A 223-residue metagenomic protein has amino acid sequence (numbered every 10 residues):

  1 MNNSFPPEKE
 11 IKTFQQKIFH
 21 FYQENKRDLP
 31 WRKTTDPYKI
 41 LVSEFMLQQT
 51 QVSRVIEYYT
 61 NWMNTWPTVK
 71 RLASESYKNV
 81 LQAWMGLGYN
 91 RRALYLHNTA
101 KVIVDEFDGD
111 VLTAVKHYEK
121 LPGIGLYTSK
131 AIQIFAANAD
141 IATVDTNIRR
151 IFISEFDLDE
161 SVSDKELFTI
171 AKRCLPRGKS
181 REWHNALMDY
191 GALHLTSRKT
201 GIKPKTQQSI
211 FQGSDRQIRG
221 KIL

Functional and structural regions predicted by a protein language model:
N2-K17, F21-R219: Catalytic cores of DNA base-excision repair glycosylases
